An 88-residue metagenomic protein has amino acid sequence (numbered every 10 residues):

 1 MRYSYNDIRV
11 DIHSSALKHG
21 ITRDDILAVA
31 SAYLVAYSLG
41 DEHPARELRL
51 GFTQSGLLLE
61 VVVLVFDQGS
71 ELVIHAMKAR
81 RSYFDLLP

Functional and structural regions predicted by a protein language model:
M1-P88: Ribonuclease/tRNase effector modules and their secretory precursors
